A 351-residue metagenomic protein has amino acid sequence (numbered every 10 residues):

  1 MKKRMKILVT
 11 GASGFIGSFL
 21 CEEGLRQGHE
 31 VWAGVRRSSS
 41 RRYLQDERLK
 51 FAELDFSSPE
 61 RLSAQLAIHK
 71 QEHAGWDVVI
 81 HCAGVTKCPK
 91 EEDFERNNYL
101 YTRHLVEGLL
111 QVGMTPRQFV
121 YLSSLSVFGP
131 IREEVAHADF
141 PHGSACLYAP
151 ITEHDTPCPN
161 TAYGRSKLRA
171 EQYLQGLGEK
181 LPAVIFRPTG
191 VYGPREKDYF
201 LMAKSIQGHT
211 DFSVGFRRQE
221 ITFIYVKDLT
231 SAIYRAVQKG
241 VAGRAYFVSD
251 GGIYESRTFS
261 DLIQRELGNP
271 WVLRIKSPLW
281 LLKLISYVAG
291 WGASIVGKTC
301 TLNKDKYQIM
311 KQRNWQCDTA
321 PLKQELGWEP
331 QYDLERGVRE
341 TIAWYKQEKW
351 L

Functional and structural regions predicted by a protein language model:
I7-Q27: N-terminal Rossmann NAD(P)H-binding glycine-rich loop of SDR-like oxidoreductase domains
D55-H104, G129-P130: NAD(P)H-binding glycine-rich loop region in Rossmannoid oxidoreductase-like domains and their noncatalytic homologs
H104-A162, V184: Conserved Rossmann-fold NAD(P)-dependent oxidoreductase catalytic core, especially the SDR/UDP-sugar
R165, R169-A170, E196-L201, G215-V237 (+1 more regions): Substrate-positioning beta->alpha
E171-P194: Conserved beta-loop-beta element that borders a ligand/cofactor-binding pocket
V226, D261, I285-E329: Conserved C-terminal active-site "lid" loop/helix of NAD(P)H-dependent oxidoreductases that clamps the redox cofactor
A236-L302, E335, R339-E340: Mid/C-terminal beta-alpha module of Rossmann-like enzyme folds, strongest in SDR-family dehydrogenases/epimerases
C317, P321-E325, E329, D333-L351: Amphipathic terminal alpha-helices
